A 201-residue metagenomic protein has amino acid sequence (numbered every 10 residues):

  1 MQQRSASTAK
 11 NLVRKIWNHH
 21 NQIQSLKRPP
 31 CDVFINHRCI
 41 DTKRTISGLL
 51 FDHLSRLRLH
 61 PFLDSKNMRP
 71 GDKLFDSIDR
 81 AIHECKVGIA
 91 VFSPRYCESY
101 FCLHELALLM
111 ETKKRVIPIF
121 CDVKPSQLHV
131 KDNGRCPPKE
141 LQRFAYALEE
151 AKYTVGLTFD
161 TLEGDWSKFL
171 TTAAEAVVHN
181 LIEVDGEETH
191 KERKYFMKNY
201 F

Functional and structural regions predicted by a protein language model:
M1-P30, R44-T45, P125-F201: C-terminal interaction surface of TIR/SEFIR-family domains
L26-P29, H53-R56, R80-C85, L109-K113 (+1 more regions): Intrinsically disordered, low-complexity regulatory regions enriched in Ser/Pro/Gly/Thr and acidic residues
N36-R38, I119: Short hydrophobic segments within beta-strands
C39, L49-D79, F92-C102: Conserved BB-loop
T45-L50, K73, S77, E84-V87 (+5 more regions): Acidic, Ser/Thr-rich intrinsically disordered and amphipathic helical segments
I46-L50, S65-K66, F75, C102-H104 (+3 more regions): Short coil/turn segments at secondary-structure boundaries
R80, E84, P94-N133: Amphipathic helical hotspot of TIR/SEFIR-family domains
